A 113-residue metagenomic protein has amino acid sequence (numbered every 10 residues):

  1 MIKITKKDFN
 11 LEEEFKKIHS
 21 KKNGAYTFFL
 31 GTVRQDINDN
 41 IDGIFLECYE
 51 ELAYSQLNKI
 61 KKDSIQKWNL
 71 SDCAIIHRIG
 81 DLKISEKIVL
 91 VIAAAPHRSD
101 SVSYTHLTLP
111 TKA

Functional and structural regions predicted by a protein language model:
M1-K87, R98-S103: N-terminal, polar/charged subdomain of small-to-medium soluble alpha/beta proteins
I92-A94: Short hydrophobic/aromatic beta-strand micro-patches that form the beta-sheet surface supporting nucleotide- or nucleic
H106-A113: Single conserved hydrophobic/aromatic residue that forms the stacking wall/gate of nucleotide- or nucleobase-binding
